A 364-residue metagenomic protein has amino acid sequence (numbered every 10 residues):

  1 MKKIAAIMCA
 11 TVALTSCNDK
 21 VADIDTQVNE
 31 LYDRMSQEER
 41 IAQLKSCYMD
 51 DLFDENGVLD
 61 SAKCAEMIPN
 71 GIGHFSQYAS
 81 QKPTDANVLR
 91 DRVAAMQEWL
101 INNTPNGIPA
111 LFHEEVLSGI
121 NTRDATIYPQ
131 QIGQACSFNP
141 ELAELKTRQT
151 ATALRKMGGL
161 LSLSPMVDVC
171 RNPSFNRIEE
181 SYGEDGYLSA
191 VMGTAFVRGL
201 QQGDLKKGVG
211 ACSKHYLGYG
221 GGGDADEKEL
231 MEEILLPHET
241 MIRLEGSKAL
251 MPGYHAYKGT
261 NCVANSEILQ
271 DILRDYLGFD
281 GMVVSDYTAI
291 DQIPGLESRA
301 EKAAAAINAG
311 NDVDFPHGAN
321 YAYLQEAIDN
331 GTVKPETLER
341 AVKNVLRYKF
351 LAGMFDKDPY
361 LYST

Functional and structural regions predicted by a protein language model:
M1-I4, D19: Positively charged n-region of N-terminal signal peptides that target proteins for export
A6-S16: Hydrophobic h-region of N-terminal signal peptides that target proteins for export in Gram-negative bacteria
L14-T364: Glycoside hydrolase catalytic-domain context in secreted enzymes
